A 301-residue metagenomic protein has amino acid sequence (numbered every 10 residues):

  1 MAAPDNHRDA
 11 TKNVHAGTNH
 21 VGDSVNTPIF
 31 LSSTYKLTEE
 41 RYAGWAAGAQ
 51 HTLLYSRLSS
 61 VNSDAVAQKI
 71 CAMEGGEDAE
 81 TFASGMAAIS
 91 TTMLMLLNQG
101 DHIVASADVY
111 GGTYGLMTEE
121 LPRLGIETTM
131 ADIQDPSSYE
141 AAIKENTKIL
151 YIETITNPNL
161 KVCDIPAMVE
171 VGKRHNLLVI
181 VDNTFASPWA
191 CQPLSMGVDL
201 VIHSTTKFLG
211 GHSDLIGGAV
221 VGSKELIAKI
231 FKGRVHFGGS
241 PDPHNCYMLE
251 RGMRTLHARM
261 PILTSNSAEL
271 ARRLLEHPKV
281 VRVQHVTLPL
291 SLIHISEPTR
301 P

Functional and structural regions predicted by a protein language model:
A2-D5, A10-N19, A79-H277, Q284 (+1 more regions): Conserved PLP-enzyme active-site core in the AAT-like
A2-S60, Q68: N-terminal "arm"/small-domain region of PLP-dependent enzymes with the aminotransferase-like
S24-V25, G75, D242: Short, basic and Ser/Thr-rich N-terminal targeting/leader segments
N26, V280, R300: Active-site lining segments that contact anionic ligands and/or coordinate catalytic metals
E39-A87, G112-E120: Conserved N-terminal alpha-helix of the aminotransferase class I/II PLP-enzyme fold
I70, P289-L292: Flexible glycine/acidic-rich beta-alpha junction loops that bind and position SAM and/or redox cofactors in anaerobic
E74, E153, E297: Acidic-residue sensor for enzyme active/binding pockets
I293-P301: Single conserved hydrophobic/aromatic residue that forms the stacking wall/gate of nucleotide- or nucleobase-binding
